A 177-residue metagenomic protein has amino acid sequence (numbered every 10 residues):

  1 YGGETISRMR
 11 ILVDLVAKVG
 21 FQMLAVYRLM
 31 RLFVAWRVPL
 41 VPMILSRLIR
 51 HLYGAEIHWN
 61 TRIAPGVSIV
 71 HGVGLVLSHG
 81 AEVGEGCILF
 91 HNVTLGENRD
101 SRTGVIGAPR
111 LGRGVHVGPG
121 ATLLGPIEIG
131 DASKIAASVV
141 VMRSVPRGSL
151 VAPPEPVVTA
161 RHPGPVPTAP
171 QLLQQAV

Functional and structural regions predicted by a protein language model:
Y1-Y53, P163-V177: Terminal amphipathic alpha-helical/low-complexity segments used for targeting or macromolecular assembly
Y53, H58-W59, A64-P65, V70-H79 (+11 more regions): Left-handed beta-helix
D100-S101: Flexible beta-alpha connector loops of hexameric P-loop NTPases
